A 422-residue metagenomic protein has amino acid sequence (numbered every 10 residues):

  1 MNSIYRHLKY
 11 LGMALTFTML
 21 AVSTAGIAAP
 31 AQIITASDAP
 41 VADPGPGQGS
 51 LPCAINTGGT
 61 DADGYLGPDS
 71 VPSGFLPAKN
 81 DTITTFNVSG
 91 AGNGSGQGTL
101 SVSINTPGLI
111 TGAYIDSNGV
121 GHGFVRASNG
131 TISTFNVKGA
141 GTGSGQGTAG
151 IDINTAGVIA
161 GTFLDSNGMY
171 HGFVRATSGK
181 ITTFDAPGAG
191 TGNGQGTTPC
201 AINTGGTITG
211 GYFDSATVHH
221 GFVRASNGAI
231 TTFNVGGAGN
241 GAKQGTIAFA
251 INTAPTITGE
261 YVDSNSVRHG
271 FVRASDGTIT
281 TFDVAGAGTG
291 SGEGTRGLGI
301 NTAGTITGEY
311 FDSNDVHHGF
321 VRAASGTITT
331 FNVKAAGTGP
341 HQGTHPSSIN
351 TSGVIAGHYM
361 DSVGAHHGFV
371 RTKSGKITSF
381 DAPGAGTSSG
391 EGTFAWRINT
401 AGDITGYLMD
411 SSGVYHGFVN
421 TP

Functional and structural regions predicted by a protein language model:
N2-M13: Bacterial N-terminal signal peptides that target proteins for export
Y10, G26-P422: Residue-level hotspots at or immediately adjacent to binding/recognition sites across diverse folds
G12-S23: Bacterial N-terminal signal peptides
